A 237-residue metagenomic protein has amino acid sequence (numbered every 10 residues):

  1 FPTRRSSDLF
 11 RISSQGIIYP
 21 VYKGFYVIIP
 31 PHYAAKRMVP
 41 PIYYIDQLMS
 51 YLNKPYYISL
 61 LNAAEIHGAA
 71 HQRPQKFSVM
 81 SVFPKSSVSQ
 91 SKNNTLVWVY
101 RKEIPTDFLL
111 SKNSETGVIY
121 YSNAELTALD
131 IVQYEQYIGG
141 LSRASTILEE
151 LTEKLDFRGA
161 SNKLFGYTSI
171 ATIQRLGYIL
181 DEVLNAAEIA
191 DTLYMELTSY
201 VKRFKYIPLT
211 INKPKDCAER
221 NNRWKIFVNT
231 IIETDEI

Functional and structural regions predicted by a protein language model:
F1-S6: Short, small-residue-biased leader/transition segments that mark boundaries at the very start of proteins
S7-G16: Basic amphipathic alpha-helical segments that dock to polyanions
Q15, S81, N185-E188: Bulky hydrophobic/aromatic packing residues
I17-I104: Short gly/ser-rich loop at a beta-strand->alpha-helix junction or flexible surface loop bordering the NTP-binding
L109-I237: Hydrophobic alpha-helical interaction segments
